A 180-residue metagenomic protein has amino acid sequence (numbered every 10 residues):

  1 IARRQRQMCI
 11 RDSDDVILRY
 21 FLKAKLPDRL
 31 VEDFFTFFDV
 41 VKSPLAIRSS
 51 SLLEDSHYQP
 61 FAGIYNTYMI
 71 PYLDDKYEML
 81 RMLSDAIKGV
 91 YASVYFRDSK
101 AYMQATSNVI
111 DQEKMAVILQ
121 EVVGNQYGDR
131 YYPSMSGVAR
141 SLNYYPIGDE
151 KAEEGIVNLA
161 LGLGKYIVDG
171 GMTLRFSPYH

Functional and structural regions predicted by a protein language model:
I1-I10: Single conserved hydrophobic/aromatic residue that forms the stacking wall/gate of nucleotide- or nucleobase-binding
S13: A conserved donor-nucleotide-binding helix/loop in the catalytic core of Leloir-type glycosyltransferases
V16-I17: Low-complexity, highly charged intrinsically disordered N-terminal segments that act as targeting/localization
Y20-H180: Conserved mixed alpha/beta core segments that line enzyme active sites in large multi-domain catalysts
